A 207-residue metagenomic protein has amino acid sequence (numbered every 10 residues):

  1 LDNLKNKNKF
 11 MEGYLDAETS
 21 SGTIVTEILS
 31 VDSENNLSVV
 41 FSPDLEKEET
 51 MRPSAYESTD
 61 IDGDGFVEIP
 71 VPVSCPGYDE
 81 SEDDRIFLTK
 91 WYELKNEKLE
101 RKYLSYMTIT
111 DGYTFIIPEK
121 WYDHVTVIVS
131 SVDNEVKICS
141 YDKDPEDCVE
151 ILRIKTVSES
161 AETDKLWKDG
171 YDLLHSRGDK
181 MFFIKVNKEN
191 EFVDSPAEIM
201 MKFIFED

Functional and structural regions predicted by a protein language model:
L1-D2, L45-E57: Repeat-based blade/solenoid architectures
D2-E34, P118, H124: Loop/turn-rich, solvent-exposed surfaces of beta-rich toroidal or solenoidal domains
K5-A17, D60-V73: Acidic/hydrophobic-patterned starts of short beta strands in beta-sheet-rich repeat architectures
S20-S30, P76-K95: Structural motif
S38-D44, E100-Y106: Beta-propeller fold detector
S105-V125: N-terminal "mature-domain start" segment
K120-L174: Secretory pathway targeting signatures of secreted, lumenal, and periplasmic proteins
I184-D207: Surface-exposed amphipathic alpha-helical segments
